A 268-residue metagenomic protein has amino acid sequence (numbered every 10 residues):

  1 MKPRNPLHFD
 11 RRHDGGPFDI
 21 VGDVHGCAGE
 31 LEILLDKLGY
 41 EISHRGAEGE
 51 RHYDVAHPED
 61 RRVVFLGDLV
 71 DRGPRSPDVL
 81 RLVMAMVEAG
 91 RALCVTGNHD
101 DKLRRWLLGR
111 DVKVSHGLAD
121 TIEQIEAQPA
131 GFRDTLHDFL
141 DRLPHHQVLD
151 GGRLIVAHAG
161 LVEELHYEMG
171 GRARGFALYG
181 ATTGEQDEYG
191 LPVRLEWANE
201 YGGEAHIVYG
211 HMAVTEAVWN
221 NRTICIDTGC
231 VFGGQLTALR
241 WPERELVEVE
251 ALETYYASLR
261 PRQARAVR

Functional and structural regions predicted by a protein language model:
M1-L80: N-terminal active-site segment of His-dependent metallophosphoesterases
K2, H13, R172-G175, Y179-R268: Acidic, His/Gly-rich catalytic cores of divalent-metal-dependent hydrolytic chemistry
H13-D19, V148-I155: Beta-strand-turn-beta hairpins that frame and shape the catalytic cleft of phosphate-ester-processing enzymes
I20, V63-F65, C94-V95, I155 (+2 more regions): Residue-level marker for buried hydrophobic side chains located in beta-strands that build the well-ordered beta-sheet
D23, D68, V83, G97-N98 (+6 more regions): Divalent metal-coordination and catalytic microenvironments
G26-G29, D71-P74, D100-R104, E163-E164 (+2 more regions): Active-site environment of divalent metal-dependent phosphoester hydrolases
P58-R61, R72-V148, R153, E163 (+2 more regions): Active-site neighborhood of divalent metal-dependent phosphoester bond hydrolases
D150-G152, A157-L161, G210-M212: Short, well-ordered beta-to-alpha junction loops that form the rim of enzyme active sites and present histidine/acidic
